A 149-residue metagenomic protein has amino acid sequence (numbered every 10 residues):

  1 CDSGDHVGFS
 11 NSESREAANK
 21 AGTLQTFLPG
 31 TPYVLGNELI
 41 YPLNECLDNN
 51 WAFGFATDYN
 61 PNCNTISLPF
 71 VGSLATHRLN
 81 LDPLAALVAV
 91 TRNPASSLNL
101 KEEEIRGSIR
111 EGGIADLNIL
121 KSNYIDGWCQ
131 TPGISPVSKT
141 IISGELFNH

Functional and structural regions predicted by a protein language model:
C1-E103, L146-F147: Active-site-adjacent C-terminal substructures of enzyme catalytic domains
V90-R92, E111-H149: C-terminal cap of metal-dependent C-N hydrolases
I105-I109: Short, surface-exposed secondary-structure edge patches
